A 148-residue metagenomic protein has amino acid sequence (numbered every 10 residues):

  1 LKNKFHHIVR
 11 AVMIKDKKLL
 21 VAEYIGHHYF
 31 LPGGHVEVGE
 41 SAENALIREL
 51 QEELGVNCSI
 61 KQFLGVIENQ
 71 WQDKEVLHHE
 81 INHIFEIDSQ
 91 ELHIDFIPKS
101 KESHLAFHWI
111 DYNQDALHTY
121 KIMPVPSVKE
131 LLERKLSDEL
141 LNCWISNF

Functional and structural regions predicted by a protein language model:
L1-L19, E86: Conserved N-terminal beta-strand and adjoining loop/helix that marks the start of the Nudix/MutT-like hydrolase domain
H6, I14, L31, C58 (+2 more regions): Short connector loops at helix/strand junctions that flank enzyme active sites, especially segments positioning acidic
K17-E52: Conserved Nudix-box catalytic region and its N-terminal flanking loop in Nudix hydrolases and closely related
K17-L19, G26-H27, E37, V66-W71 (+1 more regions): Short, charged/polar surface micro-motifs in flexible loops or helix N-caps
N57-V66: A short coil-to-beta-strand element that immediately follows conserved catalytic motifs
W71-F96, H108, N113, L131: Active-site-adjacent beta-strand/loop module that shapes the phosphate/pyrophosphate-binding cleft
I97-L132: NUDIX/MutT-family hydrolases
P124-F148: Charged phosphate-binding loop/patch that engages nucleotide di/tri-phosphates or the phosphate backbone of nucleic
